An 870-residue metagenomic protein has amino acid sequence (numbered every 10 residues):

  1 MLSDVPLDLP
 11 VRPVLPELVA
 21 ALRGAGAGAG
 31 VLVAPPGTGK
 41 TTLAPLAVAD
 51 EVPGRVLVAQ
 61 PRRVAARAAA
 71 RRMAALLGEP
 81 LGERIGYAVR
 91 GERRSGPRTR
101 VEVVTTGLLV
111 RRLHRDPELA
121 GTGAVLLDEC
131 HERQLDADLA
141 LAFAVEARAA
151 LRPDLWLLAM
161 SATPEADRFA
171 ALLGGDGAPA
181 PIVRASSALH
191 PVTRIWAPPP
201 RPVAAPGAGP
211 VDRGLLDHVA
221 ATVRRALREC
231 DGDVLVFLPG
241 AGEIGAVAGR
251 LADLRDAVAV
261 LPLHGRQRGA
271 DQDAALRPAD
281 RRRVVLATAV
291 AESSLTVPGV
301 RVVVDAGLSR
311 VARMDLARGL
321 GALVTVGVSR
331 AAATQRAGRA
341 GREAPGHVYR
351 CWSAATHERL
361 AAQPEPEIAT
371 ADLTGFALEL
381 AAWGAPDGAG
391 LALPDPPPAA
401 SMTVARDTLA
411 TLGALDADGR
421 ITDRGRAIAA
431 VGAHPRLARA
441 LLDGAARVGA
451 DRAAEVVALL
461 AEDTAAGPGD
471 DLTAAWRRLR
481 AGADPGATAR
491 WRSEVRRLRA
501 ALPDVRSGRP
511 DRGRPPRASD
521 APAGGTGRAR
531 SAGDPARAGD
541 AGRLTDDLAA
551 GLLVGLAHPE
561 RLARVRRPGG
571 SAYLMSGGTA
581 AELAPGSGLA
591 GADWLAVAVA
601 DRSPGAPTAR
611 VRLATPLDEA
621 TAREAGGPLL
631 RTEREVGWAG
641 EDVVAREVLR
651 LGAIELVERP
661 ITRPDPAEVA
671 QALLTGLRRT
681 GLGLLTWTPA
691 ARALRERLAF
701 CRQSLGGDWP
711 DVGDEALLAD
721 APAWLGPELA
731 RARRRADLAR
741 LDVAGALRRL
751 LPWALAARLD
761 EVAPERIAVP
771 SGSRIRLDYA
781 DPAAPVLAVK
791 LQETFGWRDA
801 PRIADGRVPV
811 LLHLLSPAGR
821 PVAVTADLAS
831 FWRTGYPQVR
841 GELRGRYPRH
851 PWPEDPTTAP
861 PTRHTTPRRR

Functional and structural regions predicted by a protein language model:
M1-A440, S507-R514, P522, R528 (+2 more regions): P-loop NTPase motor module signature
T42, G242, R250, D256-A257 (+5 more regions): Second RecA-like catalytic domain
L81, G177-A178, R566-G569, D760-P764: A short, compositionally biased
G91, P181-V183, S571-M575, E635-G637 (+1 more regions): Short acidic-hydrophobic surface loop/beta-edge motif
D116-H131, D138, A306-R310, G319 (+7 more regions): Extended active-site and interfacial segments that coordinate phosphate-rich ligands in large catalytic machineries
A208-A226, V636, R833-Y847: Short, cationic low-complexity segments
E582, A639-R870: Charged, non-catalytic accessory extensions
